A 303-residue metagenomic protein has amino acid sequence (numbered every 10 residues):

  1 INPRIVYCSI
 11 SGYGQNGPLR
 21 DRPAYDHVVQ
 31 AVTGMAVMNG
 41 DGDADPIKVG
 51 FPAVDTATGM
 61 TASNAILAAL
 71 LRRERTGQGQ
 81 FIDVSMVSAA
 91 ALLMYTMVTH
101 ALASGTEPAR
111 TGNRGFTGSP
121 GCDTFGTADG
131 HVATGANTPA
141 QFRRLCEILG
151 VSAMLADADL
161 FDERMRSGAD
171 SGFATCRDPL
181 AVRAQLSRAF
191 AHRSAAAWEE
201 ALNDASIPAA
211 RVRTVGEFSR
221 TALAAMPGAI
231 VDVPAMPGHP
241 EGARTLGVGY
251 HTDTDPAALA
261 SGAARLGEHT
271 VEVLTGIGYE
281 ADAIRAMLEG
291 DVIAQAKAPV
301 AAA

Functional and structural regions predicted by a protein language model:
I1-E147: Active-site-adjacent "lid/gating" segments in soluble enzymes
I66-L70, I148, E272-E280: Non-catalytic, well-ordered alpha-helical segments in soluble enzyme domains
A90, E217-T221, Q295: Beta-rich nucleic-acid/ligand-interaction surfaces
A101-A109, L149, A158-D159, T221-H239: Short, surface-exposed loop/helix-turn segments at secondary-structure junctions that function as lids/hinges flanking
G121-A205, A209: Aromatic-enriched alpha-helical interface/lid elements that frame and gate functional surfaces
F190, S194-D253: C-terminal core of ALDH-fold dehydrogenases
A235-A286: Flexible, small-/acidic-enriched active-site or ligand-binding loops
D282-A303: Amphipathic terminal alpha-helices
